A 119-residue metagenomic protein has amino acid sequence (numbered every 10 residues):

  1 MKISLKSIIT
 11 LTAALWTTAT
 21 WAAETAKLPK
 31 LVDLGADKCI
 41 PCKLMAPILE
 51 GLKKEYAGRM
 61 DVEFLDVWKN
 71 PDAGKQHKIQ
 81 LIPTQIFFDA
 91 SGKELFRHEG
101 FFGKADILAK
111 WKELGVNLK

Functional and structural regions predicted by a protein language model:
M1-I9: Bacterial N-terminal signal peptides that target proteins for export
T17-A19: N-terminal signal peptide c-region/cleavage motif recognized by signal peptidases
W21-P29: Cleaved targeting-peptide boundary
K30, G35-K38, L81: Short pre-active-site segment immediately N-terminal to redox-active cysteine/selenocysteine motifs in thiol-based
L34, G58-P71: Thiol-based oxidoreductase modules, predominantly thioredoxin-like and allied folds used for disulfide exchange
K43-E55: Typically the conserved alpha-helix immediately C-terminal to a functionally engaged Cys/Sec in thioredoxin-like
H77-I86: Structural micro-motif
F87-K119: Non-catalytic, surface beta->alpha helical segment in thiol-disulfide oxidoreductase systems
